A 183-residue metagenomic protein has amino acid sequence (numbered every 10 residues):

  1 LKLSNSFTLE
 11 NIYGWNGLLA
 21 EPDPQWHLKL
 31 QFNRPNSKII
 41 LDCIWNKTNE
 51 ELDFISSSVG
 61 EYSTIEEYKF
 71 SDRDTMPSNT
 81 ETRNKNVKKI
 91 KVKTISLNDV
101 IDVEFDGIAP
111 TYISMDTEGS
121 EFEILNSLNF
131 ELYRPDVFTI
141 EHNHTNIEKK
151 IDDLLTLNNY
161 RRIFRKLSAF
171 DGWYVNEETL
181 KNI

Functional and structural regions predicted by a protein language model:
L1-I183: Phosphate/nucleotide-binding beta-alpha loop and adjacent structural elements of enzyme active sites
